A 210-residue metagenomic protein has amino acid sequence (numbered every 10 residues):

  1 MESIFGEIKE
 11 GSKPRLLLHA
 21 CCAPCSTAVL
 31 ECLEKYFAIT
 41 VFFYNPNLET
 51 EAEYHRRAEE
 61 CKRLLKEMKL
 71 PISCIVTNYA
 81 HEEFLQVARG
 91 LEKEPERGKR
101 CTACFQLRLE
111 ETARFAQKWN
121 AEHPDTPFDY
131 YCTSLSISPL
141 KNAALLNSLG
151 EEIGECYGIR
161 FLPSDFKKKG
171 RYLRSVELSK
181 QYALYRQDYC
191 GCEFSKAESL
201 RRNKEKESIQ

Functional and structural regions predicted by a protein language model:
M1-Q210: Nucleotide-activated chemistry modules centered on ATP-dependent adenylation/adenylyltransferase
